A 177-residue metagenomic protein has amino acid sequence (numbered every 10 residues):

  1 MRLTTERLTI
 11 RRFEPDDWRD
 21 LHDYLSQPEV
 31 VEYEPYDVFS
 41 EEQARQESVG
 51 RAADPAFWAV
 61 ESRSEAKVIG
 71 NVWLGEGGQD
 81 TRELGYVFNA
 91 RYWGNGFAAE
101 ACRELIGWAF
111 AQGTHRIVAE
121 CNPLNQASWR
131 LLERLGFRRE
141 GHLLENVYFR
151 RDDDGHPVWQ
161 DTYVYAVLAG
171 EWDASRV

Functional and structural regions predicted by a protein language model:
M1-E32, E61-V177: Acyl-donor (CoA/ACP) binding surface of acyl/acetyltransferases
E29-V49: Conserved GNAT-fold acetyl-CoA-binding loop/helix
Y33-V38, A56-S62: A short, aromatic/hydrophobic, helix- or strand-capping loop or linear motif that either lines the entrance/gate
S40-Q43, A52-D54, N89-R91: Juxtamembrane/interface motifs at transmembrane-helix termini
R45-E47, A53, L131, D154: A generic membrane alpha-helix/interface feature
S48-A59, G70: A short helix-loop-beta-strand connector motif used in the catalytic cores of GNAT acetyltransferases and, in some
